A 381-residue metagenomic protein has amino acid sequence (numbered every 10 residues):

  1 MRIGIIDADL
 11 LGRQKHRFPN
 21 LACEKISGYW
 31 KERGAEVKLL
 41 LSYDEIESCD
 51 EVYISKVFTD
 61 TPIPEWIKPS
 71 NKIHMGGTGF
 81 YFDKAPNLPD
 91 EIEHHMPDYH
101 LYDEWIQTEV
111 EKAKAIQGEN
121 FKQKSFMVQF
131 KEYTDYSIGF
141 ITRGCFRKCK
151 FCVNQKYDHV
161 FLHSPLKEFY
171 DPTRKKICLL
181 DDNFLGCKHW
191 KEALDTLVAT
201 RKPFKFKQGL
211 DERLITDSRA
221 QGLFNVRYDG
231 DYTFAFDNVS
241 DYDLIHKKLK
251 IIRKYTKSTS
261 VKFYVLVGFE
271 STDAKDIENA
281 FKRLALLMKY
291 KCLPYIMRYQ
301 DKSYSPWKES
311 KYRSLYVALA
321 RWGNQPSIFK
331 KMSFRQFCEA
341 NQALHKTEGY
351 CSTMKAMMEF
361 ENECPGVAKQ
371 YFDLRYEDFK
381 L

Functional and structural regions predicted by a protein language model:
M1-G4, E36, D135, K148 (+1 more regions): Residues that mark the start of a beta-strand
M1-K84: A short, structured N-terminal alpha-helical element that caps or precedes a catalytic domain
R2-A8, G12, K31-S42, E47 (+1 more regions): Radical SAM enzyme core and accessory elements
H16-A22, K131-E168: Canonical Radical SAM [4Fe-4S] cluster-binding loop centered on the CxxxCxxC motif and its immediate flanking residues
K31, V198, A285-K289: Anion (oxyanion) recognition and catalysis
Y53-V57, V153-K248, T259-F269, L293-M297: Core AdoMet radical
D60, I177, R227-Y232, S240-W322 (+1 more regions): Conserved C-terminal portion of the radical SAM core fold that forms the substrate/S-adenosylmethionine-binding
I73-I116: Ser/Thr/Gly-rich flexible loops in soluble cytosolic domains mediating phosphotransfer, phosphorylation
